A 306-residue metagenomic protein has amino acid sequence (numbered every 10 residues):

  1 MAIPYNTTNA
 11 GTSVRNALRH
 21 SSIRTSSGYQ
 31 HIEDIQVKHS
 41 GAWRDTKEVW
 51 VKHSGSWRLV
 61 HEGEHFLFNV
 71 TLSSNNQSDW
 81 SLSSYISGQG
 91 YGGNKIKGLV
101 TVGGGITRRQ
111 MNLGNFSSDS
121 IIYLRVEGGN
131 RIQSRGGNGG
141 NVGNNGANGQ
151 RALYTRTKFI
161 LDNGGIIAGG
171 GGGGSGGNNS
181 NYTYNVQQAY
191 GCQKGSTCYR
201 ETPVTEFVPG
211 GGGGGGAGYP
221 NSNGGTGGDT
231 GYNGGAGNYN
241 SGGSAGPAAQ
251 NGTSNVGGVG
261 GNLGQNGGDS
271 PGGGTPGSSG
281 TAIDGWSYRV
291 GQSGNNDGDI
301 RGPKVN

Functional and structural regions predicted by a protein language model:
M1-K95, R289-N306: Enriched but not universal
D34, E48, Y123-R125, A282: Generic detector of isolated residues embedded in canonical secondary-structure elements
T71-W80, V102-F116: N-terminal extracellular ligand-recognition/capping segment immediately after the signal peptide
S87-G93, F116-S118, I160: Extracellular and analogous surface-interaction loops
K95-L99, I121: A common structural microfeature
G98-I106, E127-Y288, G294-D297, R301-N306: Glycine-centric low-complexity/flexibility signal
F116-E127: Beta-solenoid repeat scaffold
